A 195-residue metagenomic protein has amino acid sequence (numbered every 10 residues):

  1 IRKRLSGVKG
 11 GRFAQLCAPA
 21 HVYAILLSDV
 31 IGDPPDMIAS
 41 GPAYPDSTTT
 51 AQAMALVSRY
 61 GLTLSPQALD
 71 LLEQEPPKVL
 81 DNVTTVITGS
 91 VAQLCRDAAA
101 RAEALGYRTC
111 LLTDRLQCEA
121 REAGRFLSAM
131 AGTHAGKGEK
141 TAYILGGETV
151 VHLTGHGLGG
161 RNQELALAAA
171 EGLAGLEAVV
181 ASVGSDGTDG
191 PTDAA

Functional and structural regions predicted by a protein language model:
I1-G10, D114-E119, A181-P191: Short connector loops at secondary-structure junctions
I1-L62: A glycine/threonine-rich phosphate-anchoring loop and its flanking beta-alpha core in nucleotide/phosphate-binding
H21-I25, D36-M37, T84-T85, R108-C110 (+2 more regions): Structural motif
G32-M37, E75-L80, L105-R108, I144-V151: Short acidic (Asp/Glu) and glycine-rich catalytic loops that position anionic groups and cofactors
S40, R115, T141-V150, T154 (+1 more regions): Glycine-rich beta-strand-to-loop/alpha-helix junction loops that act as flexible
P45-F126, M130-T133: Accessory alpha-helical/coil subdomains and C-terminal extensions that flank or cap enzyme catalytic cores
R121-A123, E139-K140, L153-A195: Extended C-terminal subregions enriched in glycine
T133-E139: A structural preference for long, well-packed, hydrophobic secondary-structure segments
